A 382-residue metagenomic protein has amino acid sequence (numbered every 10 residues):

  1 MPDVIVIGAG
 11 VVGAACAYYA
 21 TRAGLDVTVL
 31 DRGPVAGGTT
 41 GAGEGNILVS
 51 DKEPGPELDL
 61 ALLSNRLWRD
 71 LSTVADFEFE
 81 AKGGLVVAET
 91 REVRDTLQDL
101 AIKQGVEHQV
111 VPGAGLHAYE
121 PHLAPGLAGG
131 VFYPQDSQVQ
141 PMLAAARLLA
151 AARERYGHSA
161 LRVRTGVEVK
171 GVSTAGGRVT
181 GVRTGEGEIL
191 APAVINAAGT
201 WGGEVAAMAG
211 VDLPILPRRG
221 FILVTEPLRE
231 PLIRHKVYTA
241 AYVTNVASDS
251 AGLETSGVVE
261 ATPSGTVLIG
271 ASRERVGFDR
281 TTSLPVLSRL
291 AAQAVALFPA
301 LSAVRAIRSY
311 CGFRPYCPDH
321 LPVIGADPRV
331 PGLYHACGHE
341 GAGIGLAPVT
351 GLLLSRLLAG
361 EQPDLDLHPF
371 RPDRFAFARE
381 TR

Functional and structural regions predicted by a protein language model:
P2, A23, P328-R382: C-terminal lid/capping helical subdomain adjacent to the catalytic/cofactor pocket in oxidative enzymes
D3-T28: N-terminal Rossmann-like FAD-binding beta1-loop-alpha1 element of flavoenzymes
I5-I7, I189-W201, V205, G351: Short hydrophobic core segments
Y18-R22, G45-I47, D76-E80, R178 (+2 more regions): Active-site substrate-recognition segment that forms the wall of the catalytic cavity or substrate channel
T21-G41: Glycine-rich FAD pyrophosphate-binding loop
E44-Y119, A128, S256, Q293-V295: Dinucleotide-binding Rossmann-like beta1-alpha1 core, especially the glycine-rich loop that anchors the ADP
D59, V86-V93, F132-A150, T281-V286 (+1 more regions): Short beta-strand to alpha-helix junction loop
V131-G185, I189-P192: Helical element adjacent to the flavin cofactor pocket in flavoenzyme catalytic cores
